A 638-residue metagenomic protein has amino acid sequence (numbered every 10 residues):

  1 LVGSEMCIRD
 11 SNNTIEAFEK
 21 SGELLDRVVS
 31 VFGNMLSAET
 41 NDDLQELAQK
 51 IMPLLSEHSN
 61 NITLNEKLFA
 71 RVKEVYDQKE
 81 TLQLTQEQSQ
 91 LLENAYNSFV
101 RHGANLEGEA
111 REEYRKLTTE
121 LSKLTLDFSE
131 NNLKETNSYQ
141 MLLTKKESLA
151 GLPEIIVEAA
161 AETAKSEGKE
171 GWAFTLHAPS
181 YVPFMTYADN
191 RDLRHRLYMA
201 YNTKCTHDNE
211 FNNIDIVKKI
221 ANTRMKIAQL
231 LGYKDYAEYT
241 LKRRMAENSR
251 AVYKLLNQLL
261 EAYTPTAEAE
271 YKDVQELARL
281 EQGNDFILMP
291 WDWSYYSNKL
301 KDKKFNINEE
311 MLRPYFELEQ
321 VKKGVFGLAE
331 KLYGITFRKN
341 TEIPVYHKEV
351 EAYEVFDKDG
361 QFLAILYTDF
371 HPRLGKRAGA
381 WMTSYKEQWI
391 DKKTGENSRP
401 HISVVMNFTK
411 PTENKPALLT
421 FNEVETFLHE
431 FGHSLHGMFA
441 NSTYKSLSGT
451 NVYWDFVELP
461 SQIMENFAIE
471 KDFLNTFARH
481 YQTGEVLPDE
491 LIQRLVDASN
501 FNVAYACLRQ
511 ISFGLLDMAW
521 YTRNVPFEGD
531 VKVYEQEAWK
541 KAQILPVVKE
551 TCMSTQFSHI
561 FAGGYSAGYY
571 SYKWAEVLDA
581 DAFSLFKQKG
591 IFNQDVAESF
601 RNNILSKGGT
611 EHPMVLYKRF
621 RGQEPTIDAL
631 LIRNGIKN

Functional and structural regions predicted by a protein language model:
L1-I8: Short, small-residue-biased leader/transition segments that mark boundaries at the very start of proteins
S4, R27-E247, A262, T266 (+1 more regions): His/Asp/Glu-rich acidic catalytic environments and adjacent acidic regulatory segments
E107, G232, A329, F431 (+4 more regions): Divalent metal-coordination and catalytic microenvironments
E120-K123, E130, K134-T175, K218 (+7 more regions): Active-site-proximal, well-structured secondary-structure segments within enzyme catalytic domains
K234, G432-Y444: Catalytic Zn2+-binding segment of zinc metalloproteases
T409-L428: Short pre-active-site segment immediately N-terminal to the catalytic Zn-binding motif
N422-G437, S461: Active-site recognition of the HExxH zinc-binding catalytic motif
L428, A504-R523, L545, E550 (+2 more regions): C-terminal substrate/ligand-recognition segments
